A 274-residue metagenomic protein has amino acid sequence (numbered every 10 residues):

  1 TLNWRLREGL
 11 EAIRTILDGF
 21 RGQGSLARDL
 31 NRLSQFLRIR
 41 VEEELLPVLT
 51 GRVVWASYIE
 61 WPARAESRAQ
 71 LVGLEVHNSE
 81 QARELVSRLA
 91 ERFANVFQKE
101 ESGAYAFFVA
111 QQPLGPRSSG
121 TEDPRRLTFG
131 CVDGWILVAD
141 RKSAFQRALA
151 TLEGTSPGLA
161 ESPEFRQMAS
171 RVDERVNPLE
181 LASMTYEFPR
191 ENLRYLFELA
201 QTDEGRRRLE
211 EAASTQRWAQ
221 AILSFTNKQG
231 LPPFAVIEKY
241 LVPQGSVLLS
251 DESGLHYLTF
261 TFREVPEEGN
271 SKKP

Functional and structural regions predicted by a protein language model:
T1-P274: Signature of soluble extracytoplasmic/periplasmic domains of secreted precursors and cell-surface proteins
